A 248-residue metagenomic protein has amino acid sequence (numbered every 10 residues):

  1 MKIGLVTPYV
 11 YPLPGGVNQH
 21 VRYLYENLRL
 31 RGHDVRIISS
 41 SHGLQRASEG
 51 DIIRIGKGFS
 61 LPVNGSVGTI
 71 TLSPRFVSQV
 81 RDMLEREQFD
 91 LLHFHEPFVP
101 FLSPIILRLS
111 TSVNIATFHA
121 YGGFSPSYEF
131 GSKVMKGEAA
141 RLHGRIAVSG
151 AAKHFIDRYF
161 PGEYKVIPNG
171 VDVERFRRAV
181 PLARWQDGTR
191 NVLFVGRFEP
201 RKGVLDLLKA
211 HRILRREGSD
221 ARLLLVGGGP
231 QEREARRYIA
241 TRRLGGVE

Functional and structural regions predicted by a protein language model:
I3, L91-H93, F98, S103-F124 (+3 more regions): Active-site proximal beta-strand in glycosyltransferases
T7-L13, V21, Y25-P74, D82 (+1 more regions): N-terminal strand-loop element at the rim of the active site of nucleotide-sugar-dependent glycosyltransferases
S41, A151, G170: Carbohydrate-associated surface elements
A47, P126, H154, R158 (+1 more regions): Acidic anion/phosphate-binding donor-loop and adjacent secondary structure in glycosyltransferase catalytic cores
P62-L91, F101, F130-G137: An amphipathic, basic-hydrophobic alpha-helix
Y128-A147, A151-Y159: Membrane-proximal helix-turn-helix segments that form the acceptor-binding/catalytic region of lipid-linked
A183-R212, L224: Conserved donor-binding/catalytic core segment of Leloir-type glycosyltransferases
R233-E248: Nucleotide-activated donor-binding/catalytic signature segment of Leloir-type glycosyltransferases, i.e., the conserved
